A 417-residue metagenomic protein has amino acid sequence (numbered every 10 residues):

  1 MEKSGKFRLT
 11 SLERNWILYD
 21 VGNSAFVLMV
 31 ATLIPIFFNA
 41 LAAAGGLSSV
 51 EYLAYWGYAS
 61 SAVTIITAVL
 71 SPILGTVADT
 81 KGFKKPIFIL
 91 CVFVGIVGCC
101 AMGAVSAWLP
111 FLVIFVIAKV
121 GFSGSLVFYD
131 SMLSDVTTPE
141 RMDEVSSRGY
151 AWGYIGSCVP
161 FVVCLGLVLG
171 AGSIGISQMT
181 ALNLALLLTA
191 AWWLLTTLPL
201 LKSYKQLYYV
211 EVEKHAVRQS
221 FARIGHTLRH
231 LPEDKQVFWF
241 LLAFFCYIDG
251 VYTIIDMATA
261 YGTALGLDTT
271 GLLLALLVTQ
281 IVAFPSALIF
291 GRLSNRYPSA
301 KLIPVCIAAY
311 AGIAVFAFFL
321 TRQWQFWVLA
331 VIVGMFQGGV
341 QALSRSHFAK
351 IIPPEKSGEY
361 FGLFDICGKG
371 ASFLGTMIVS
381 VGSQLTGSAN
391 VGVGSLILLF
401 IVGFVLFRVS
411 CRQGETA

Functional and structural regions predicted by a protein language model:
E2-E13, K205-L242: Juxtamembrane intracellular "pre-TM" segments in multi-pass secondary transporters
K6-T64, Q236-D268, L272-A275: Helix-loop boundary and gating motifs at the non-cytosolic
S49-E51, V168-A191, V381-F400: A membrane-interface helix-boundary motif in multi-pass transporters
V69-F83, P285-P298: Helix-to-loop junctions at the C-terminal end of transmembrane segments in multipass secondary transporters
P86-A101, K301-F316: Structural signature of the two symmetry-related core transmembrane helices
M102-F115, F318-A330: Helix-loop junctions at membrane interfaces in 12-TM secondary transporters
S146-V168, D365-G375: Glycine-rich segments within core transmembrane alpha-helices of 12-TM secondary carriers
W192-S203, G394-A417: Multi-pass alpha-helical transporter architecture, strongest for 12-TM Major Facilitator/SLC carriers used
